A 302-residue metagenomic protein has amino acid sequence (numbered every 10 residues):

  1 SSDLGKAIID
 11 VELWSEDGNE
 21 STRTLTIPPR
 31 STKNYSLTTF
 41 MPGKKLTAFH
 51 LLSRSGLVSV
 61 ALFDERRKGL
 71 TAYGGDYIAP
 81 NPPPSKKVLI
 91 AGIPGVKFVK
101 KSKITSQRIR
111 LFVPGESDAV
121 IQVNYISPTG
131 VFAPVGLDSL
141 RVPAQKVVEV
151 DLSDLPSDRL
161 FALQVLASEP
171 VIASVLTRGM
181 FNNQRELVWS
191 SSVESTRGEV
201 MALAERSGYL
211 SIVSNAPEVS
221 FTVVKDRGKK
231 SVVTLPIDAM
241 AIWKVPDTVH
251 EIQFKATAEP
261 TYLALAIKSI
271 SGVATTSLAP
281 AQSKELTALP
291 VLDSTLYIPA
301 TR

Functional and structural regions predicted by a protein language model:
S2-D3, G56-G115, V171-P217, P236-A239 (+2 more regions): Conserved functional hotspot residues at active sites or interaction interfaces
S2-E20, L52, K103-A133, L166 (+2 more regions): Short acidic, flexible loop segments centered on an aromatic residue
K6, G43-L46, S117, D158-R159 (+2 more regions): Short tyrosine-centred short linear motifs in exposed loops/low-complexity segments
I8, W14-H50, S127-A162, R227-E251 (+1 more regions): A cross-kingdom feature marking solvent-exposed beta-strand/loop segments within repeated, beta-rich binding/scaffold
I9-L13, E20-I27, V60-R66, T71-Y73 (+7 more regions): Short, tandemly repeated low-complexity microdomains enriched for cysteine and small residues
T22, T32-S36, L46, A72-G75 (+6 more regions): Transmembrane beta-barrel architecture of outer membranes
K45-S55, L160-E169, V249-I267: Short, aromatic- and glycine-rich surface loops/edge beta-strands on solvent-exposed regions
N81-D151, Q164: Long, internal scaffold/assembly segments composed of regular secondary structure
